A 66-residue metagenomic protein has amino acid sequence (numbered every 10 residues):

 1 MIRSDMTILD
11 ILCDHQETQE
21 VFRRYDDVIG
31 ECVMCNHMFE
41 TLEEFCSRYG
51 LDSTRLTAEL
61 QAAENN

Functional and structural regions predicted by a protein language model:
M1-E64: Compact, charge-rich alpha-helical regulatory domains located at protein termini
